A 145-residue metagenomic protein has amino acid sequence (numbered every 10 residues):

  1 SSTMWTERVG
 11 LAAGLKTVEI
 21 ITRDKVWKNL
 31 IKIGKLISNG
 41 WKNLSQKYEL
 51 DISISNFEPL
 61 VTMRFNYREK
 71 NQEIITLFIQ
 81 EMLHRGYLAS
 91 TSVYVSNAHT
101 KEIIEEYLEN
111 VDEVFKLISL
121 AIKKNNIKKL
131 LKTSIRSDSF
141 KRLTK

Functional and structural regions predicted by a protein language model:
S1-K145: Conserved N-terminal phosphate-binding loop of PLP-dependent enzymes in the Aspartate aminotransferase
